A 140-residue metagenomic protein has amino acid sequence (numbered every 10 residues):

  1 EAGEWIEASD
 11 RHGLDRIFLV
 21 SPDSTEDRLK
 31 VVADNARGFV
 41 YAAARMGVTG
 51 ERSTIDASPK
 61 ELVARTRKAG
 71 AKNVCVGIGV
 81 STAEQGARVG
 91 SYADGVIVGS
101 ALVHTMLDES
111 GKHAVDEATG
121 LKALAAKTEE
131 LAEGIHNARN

Functional and structural regions predicted by a protein language model:
E1, V40-G50, Y92-K112: Glycine-rich phosphate-binding active-site loops on the catalytic face of alpha/beta enzymes
E1-R11, T25-V31, T49-A64, A83-G86 (+1 more regions): Active-site-adjacent beta->alpha loops and helix N-cap segments on the catalytic face of soluble alpha/beta enzymes
I6-D10, K60-G70, T128-R139: Surface-exposed amphipathic alpha-helices with a cationic face
A8-I17, N35-V40, Y92-V96: Glycine-enriched alpha-helix->loop->beta-strand junction motifs that scaffold or abut catalytic
S9-L19, R67-G77: Short beta-strand/loop segments at the ligand-binding rim of alpha/beta enzyme cores
L19-D23, R45-M46, G79-A83, A101: Active-site beta-loop-alpha junctions enriched in small/polar residues
S24-D34, A69, V76, V80-V96: Catalytic cores of alpha/beta
V103-N140: C-terminal helical cap(s) of enzyme catalytic domains, especially alpha/beta-barrels
